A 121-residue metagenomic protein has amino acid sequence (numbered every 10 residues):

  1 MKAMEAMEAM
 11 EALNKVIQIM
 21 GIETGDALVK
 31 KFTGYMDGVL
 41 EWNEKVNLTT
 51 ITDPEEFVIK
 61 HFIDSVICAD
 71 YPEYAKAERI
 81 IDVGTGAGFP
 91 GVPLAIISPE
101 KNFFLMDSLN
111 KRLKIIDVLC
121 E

Functional and structural regions predicted by a protein language model:
K2-A77, I81, V118-E121: Class I SAM-dependent transferase core
V66-E121: Conserved SAM/SAH cofactor-binding pocket of Class I
